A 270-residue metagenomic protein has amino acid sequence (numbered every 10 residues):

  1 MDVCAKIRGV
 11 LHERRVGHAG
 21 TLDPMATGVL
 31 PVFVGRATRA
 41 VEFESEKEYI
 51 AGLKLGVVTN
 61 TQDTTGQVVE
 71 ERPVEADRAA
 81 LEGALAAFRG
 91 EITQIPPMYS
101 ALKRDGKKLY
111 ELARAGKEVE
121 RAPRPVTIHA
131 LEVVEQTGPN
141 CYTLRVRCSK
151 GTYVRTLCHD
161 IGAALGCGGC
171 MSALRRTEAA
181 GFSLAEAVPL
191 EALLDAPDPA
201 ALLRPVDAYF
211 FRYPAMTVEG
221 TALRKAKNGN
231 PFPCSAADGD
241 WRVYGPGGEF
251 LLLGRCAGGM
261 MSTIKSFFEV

Functional and structural regions predicted by a protein language model:
M1-H18, L22, A79, L85 (+2 more regions): Accessory RNA 3′-end/elbow-binding domains used by RNA modification enzymes
M1-S149, T156, D160-E186: Catalytic cores of RNA-modifying enzymes
